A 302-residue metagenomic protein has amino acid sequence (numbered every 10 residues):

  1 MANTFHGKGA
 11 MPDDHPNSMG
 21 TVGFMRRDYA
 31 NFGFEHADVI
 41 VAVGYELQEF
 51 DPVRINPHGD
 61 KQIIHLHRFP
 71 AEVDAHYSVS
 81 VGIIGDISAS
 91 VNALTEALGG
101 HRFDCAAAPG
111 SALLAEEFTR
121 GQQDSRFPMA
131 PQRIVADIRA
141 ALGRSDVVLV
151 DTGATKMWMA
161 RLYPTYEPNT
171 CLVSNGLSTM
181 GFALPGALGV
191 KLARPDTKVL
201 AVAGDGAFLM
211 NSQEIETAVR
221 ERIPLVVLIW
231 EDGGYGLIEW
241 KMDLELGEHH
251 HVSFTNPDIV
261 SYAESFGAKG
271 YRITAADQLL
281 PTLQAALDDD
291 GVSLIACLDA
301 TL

Functional and structural regions predicted by a protein language model:
M1-F5, I64-H67, V227-W230: Short internal beta-strands
A2-T4, A42-V43, G85, V148-T152 (+4 more regions): General beta-strand structural signal in soluble alpha/beta enzymes
G7-K8, Y45-Q48, G153-T155, G206 (+3 more regions): Short glycine-rich anion-binding loops that position phosphate/pyrophosphate groups of nucleotides and phosphorylated
K8-P109, M242, P257: Glycine-rich, acidic loop regions that bind phosphate or pyrophosphate groups
Y29-A30, H36-Q48, W158-Y235: Thiamine diphosphate
H36-A37, E96, G121, D243-T282: Conserved thiamine diphosphate
F50, D243-L246, A276-L302: Glycine/aspartate-rich loop-and-adjacent alpha/beta segment that forms the canonical ThDP
S111-D196: Active-site diphosphate/adenylate-binding microenvironment
